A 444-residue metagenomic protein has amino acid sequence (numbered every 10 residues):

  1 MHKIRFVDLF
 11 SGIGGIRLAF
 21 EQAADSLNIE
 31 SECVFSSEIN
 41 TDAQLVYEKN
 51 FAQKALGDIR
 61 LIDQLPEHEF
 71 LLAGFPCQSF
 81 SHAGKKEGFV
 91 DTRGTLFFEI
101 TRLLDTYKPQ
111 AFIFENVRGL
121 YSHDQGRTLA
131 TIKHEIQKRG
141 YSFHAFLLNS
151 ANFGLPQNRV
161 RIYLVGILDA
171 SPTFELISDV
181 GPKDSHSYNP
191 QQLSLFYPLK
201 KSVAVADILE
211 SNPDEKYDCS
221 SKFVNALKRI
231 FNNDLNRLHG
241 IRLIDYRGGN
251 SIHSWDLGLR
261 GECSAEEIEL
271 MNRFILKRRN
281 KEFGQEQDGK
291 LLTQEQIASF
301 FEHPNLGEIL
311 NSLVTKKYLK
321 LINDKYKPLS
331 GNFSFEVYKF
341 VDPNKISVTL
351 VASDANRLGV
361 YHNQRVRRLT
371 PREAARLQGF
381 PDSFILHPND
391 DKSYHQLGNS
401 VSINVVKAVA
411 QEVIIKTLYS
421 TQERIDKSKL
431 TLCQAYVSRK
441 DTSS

Functional and structural regions predicted by a protein language model:
M1, N158-R159, P343-I346: Short, well-ordered loop/turn elements at secondary-structure boundaries
M1-K108, F114, R118-A130, H134-Q137: Core alpha/beta nucleotide-donor-binding catalytic domains of modification enzymes
L9, A55, L195-F196, R367 (+1 more regions): Short conserved micro-motifs on helix faces and helix-strand junctions that flank and scaffold key functional residues
G14, T41, P76-Q78, R118-G119 (+4 more regions): Short, solvent-exposed loop/turn segments at secondary-structure junctions
E32-V34, K54-A55, S142-L147, D426: A short coil-to-beta-strand element that immediately follows conserved catalytic motifs
I62-H68, A83-G331: Class I S-adenosyl-L-methionine
D234-S444: C-terminal target-recognition/interaction regions appended to catalytic cores
